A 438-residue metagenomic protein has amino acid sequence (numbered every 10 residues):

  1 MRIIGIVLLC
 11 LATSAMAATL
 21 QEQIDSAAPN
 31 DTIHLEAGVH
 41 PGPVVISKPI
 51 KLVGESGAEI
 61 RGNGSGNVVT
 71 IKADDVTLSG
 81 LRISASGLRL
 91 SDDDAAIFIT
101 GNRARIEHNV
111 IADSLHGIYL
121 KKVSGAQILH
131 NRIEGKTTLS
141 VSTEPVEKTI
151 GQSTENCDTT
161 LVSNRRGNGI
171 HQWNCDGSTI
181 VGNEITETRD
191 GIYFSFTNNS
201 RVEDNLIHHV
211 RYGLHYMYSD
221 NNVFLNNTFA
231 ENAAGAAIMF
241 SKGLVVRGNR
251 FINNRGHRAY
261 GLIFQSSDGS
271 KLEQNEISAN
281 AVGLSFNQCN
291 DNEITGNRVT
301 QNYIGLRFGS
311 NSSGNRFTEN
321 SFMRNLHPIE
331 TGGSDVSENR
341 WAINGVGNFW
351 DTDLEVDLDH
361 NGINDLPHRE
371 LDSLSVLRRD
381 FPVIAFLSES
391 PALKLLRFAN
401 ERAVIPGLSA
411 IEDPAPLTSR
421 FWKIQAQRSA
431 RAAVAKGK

Functional and structural regions predicted by a protein language model:
I4-S14: Bacterial N-terminal signal peptides
A15-G42: Acidic Gly/Asp/Thr-rich repetitive segments characteristic of extracellular carbohydrate-active and adhesion proteins
H40-V53, I60-A104, H116-V123, Q172: Extracellular beta-strand-rich solenoid/capping regions of secreted or surface-exposed proteins that bind or remodel
G62-T70, L90-F98, D113-H116, L120 (+8 more regions): Extracellular beta-strand/beta-solenoid scaffold signature
T70-G80, I97-E107, L120-S140, L161-V162 (+8 more regions): Surface-exposed loop/turn motifs in large extracellular/passenger domains
H130, E155-C157, R165, W173 (+4 more regions): Functionally critical loop-and-helix segments that line ligand-binding/catalytic clefts of soluble enzyme domains
